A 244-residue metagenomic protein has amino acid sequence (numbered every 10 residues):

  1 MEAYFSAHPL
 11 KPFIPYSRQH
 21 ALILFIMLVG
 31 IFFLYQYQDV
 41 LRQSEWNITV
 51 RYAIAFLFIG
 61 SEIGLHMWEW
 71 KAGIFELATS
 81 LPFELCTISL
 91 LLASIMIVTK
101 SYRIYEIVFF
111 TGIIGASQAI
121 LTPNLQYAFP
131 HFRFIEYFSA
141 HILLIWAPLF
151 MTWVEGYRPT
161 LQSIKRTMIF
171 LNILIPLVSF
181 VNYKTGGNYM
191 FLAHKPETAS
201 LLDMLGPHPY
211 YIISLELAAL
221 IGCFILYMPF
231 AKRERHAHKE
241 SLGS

Functional and structural regions predicted by a protein language model:
M1-N47: N-terminal topogenic module of multi-pass integral membrane proteins
H8-I26, T167-I173, T185-C223: Membrane-interface transmembrane-helix boundary segments in multi-pass integral membrane proteins
H20-F25, G73-C86, E106-F109: Structural signature of hydrophobic alpha-helical transmembrane segments
L22-L34, T87-V98, I142-V154, S214-F230: Hydrophobic cores of alpha-helical transmembrane segments in multi-pass inner/ER membrane proteins, independent
Y37-R51, V98-I104, V154-I164: Membrane-interface helix-boundary motifs at transmembrane edges
F58-M67, G112-P123, L171-F180: Aromatic-anchored segments of alpha-helical transmembrane domains
W70-L77, V98-R103, P123-I135: Membrane-interface helix caps and helix-loop-helix hairpins in membrane proteins
L121-L171: A contiguous pocket-lining binding segment that forms or flanks enzyme active sites
